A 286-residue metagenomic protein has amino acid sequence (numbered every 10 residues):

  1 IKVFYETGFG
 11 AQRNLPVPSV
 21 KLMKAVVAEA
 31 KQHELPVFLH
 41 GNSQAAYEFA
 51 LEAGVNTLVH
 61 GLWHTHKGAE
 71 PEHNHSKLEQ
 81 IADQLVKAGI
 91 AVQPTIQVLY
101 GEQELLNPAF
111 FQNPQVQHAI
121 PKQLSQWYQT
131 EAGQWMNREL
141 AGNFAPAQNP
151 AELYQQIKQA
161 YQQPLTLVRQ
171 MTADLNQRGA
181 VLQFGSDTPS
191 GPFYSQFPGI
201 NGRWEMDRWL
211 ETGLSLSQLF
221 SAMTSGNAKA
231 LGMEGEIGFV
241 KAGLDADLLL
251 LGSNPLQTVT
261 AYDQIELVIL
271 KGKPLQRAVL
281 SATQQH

Functional and structural regions predicted by a protein language model:
I1, A30, H40, L58 (+8 more regions): Divalent metal-coordination and catalytic microenvironments
I1-A11, V17-P18, H64, G68-T212: Active-site neighborhoods of metal-dependent hydrolases
P16-L39, Q84-L85, G89, P94: Alpha-helix-loop-beta-strand connector modules within alpha/beta enzyme cores
K31-L35, G54-N56, V86-A91, Q177-Q183 (+2 more regions): Loop/turn elements at helix/coil->beta-strand transitions in domains of secreted/extracellular proteins
S43-E52: Catalytic cores of alpha/beta
V55-H66: Short hydrophobic/aromatic-enriched beta-strand-loop microsegments
T166, F197, S215-F220, K229-I265: Acidic, glycine-enriched loop/beta-strand segments at the rims of small-molecule binding/catalytic pockets
W209, S225, D245-Q285: C-terminal cap of metal-dependent C-N hydrolases
